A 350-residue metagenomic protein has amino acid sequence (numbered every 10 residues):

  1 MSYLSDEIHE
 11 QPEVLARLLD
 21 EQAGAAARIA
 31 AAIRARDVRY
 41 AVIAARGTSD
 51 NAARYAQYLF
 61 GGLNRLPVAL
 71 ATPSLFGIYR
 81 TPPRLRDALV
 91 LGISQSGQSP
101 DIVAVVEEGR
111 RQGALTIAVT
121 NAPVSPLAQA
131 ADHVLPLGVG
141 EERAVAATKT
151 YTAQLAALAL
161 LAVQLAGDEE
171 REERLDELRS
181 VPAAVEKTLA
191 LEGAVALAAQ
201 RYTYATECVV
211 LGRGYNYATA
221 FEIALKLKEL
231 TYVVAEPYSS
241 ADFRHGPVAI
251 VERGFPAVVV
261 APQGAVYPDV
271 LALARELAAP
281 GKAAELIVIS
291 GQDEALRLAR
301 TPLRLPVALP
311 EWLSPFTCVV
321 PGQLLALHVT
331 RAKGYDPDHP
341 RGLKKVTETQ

Functional and structural regions predicted by a protein language model:
S2-V42, H133-L137, E141-V258, V266 (+1 more regions): Active-site phosphate/pyrophosphate-binding segments
L4, A52, A153, L313 (+1 more regions): Conserved acidic
L18, Y79, H328: Residues that scaffold the ATP/ADP-binding catalytic core of kinase and kinase-like folds
R34-V181, R213, V260-A308, L325: Glycine-rich phosphate-binding loops that contact phosphosugars or nucleotide phosphates
A308-Q350: Peripheral docking tails and interdomain loops at the edges of cofactor- or intermediate-handling domains
